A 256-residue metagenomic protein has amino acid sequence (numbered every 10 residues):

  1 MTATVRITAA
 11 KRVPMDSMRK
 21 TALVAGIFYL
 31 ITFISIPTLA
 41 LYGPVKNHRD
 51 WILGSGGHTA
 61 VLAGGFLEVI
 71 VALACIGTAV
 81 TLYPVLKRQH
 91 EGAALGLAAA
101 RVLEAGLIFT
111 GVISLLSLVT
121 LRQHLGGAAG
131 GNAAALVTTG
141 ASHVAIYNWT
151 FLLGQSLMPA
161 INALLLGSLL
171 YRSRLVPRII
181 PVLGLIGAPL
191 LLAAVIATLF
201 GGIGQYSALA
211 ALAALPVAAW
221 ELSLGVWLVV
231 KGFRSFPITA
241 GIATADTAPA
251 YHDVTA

Functional and structural regions predicted by a protein language model:
M1-A256: Hydrophobic, aromatic-enriched alpha-helical segments typical of multi-pass transmembrane helices
